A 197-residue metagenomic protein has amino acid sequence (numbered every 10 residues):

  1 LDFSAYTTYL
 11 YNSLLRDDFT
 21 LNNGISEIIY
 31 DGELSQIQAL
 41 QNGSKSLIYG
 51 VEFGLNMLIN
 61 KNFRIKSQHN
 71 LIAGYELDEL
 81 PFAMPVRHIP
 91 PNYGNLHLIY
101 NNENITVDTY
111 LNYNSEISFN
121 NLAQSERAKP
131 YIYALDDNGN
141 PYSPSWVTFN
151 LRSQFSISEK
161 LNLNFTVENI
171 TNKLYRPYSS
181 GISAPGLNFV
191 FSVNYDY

Functional and structural regions predicted by a protein language model:
D2, Y6, T166-V167: A secondary-structure boundary/capping signal
A5-L10, F19, Y30-A123, E159 (+1 more regions): Gram-negative outer-membrane beta-barrel transporters
L10, I65, Y113-L135, Y142-W146 (+1 more regions): C-terminal beta-signal and adjacent terminal beta-strands/loops of Gram-negative outer-membrane beta-barrel proteins
N12-L14: Switch/connector loops and helix/strand junctions flanking conserved nucleotide-binding motifs in nucleotide-processing
D17-Q38, A128-L135: Surface-exposed loop/turn segments flanking beta-strands in extracellular/periplasmic regions
E27, P91, N188-F191: Short alpha-helical linear motifs
A39, F82, D136-N138, P177: Short coil/turn segments at secondary-structure junctions
